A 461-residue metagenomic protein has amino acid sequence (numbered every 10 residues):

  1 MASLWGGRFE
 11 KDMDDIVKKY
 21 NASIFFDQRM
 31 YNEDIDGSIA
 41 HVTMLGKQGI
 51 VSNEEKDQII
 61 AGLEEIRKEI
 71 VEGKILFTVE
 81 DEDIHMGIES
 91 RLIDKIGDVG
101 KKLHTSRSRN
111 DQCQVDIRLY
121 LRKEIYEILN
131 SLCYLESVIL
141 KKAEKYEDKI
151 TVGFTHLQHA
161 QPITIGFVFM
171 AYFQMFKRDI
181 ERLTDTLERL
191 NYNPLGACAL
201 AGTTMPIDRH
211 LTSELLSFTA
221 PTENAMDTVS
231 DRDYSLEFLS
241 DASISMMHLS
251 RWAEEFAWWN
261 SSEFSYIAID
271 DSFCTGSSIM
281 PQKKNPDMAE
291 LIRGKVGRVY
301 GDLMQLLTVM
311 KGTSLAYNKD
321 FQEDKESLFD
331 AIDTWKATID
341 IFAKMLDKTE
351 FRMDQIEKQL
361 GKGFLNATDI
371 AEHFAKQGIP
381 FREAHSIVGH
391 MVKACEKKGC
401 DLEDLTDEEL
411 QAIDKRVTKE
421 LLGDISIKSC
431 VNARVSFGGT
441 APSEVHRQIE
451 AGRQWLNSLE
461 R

Functional and structural regions predicted by a protein language model:
M1-G202, I207-E214, A220, S272-G276 (+5 more regions): A helix-coil-helix interface module used to build multimeric assemblies and to scaffold catalytic/cofactor sites
M1-G37, D98-V99, Q282-R461: Glycine-rich cofactor/substrate-binding loops
I50-V51, I75, F264-S265, P380 (+1 more regions): Conserved hydrophobic residue
H104, R109-Q112, H156, A160-I163 (+8 more regions): Alpha-helix capping and helix-loop boundary segments enriched in small/acidic/polar residues
R122-L129, C133, L140, G166 (+9 more regions): Short amphipathic alpha-helical segments with heptad-repeat character
E144-G166, Y266-K283, S314-Q322, D347-G361 (+1 more regions): Glycine-rich cofactor-pocket loops
K145, R182-D185, R189, F218-T222 (+7 more regions): Conserved helix-loop functional segments at active or binding sites
S217-T308: Acidic, glycine-rich loop-and-beta core segments that form the ion-binding/anion-interacting portion of active sites
